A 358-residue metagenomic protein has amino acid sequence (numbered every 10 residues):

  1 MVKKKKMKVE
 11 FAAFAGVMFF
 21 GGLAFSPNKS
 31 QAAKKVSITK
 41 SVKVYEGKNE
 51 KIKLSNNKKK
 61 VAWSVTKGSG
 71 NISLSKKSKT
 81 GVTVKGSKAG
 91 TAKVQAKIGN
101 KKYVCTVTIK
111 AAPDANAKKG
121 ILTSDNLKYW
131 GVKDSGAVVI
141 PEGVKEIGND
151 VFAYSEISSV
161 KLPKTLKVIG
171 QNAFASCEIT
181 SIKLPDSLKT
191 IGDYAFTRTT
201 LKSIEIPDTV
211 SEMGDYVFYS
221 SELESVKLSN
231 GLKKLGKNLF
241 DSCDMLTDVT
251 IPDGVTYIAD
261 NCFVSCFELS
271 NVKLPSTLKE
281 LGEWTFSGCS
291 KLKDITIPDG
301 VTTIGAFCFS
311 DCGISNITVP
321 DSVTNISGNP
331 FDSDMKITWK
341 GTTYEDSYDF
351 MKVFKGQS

Functional and structural regions predicted by a protein language model:
K3-K4, F25-D114, P163: Extracytoplasmic soluble-region selector
K5-N28: Sec-dependent N-terminal signal peptides of Gram-positive bacterial secreted proteins and lipoproteins
F14-A15, S64, T91-V94, I98 (+4 more regions): Short stretches within intrinsically disordered, low-complexity N-terminal or propeptide regions
K93-I98, K133, D150-F152: Extended Gly/Ser/Thr-rich low-complexity repeat segments, especially those forming or decorating extracellular
V107, A115-I121, V132-E146, S155-V168 (+9 more regions): Structural signature of tandem-repeat unit edges
D125-G131: Eukaryote-biased recognition of intrinsically disordered, low-complexity regulatory segments
N149-V151, G170-A173, G192-A195, G214-V217 (+5 more regions): Consensus positions within tandem repeat domains that build extended binding/scaffold surfaces
